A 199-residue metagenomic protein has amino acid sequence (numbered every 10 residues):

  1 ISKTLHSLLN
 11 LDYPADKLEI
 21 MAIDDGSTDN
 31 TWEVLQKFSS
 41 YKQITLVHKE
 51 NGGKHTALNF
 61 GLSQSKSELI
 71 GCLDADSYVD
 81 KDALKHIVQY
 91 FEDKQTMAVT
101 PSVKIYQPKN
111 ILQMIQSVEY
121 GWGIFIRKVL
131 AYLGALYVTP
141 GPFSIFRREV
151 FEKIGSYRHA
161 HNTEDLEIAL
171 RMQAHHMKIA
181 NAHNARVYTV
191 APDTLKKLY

Functional and structural regions predicted by a protein language model:
S2, D29-K37, L58, D82: Acidic helix N-cap motif at the loop->helix transition within catalytic regions of sugar-transfer enzymes
H6-K17: Short, acidic, metal-binding catalytic loop of nucleotide-sugar glycosyltransferases
D24-E33, E50-G52: A conserved acidic beta->alpha catalytic loop
S39, H55-A57, S67-E68, K81-N162 (+1 more regions): Long helical/loop segments within the catalytic core of UDP-sugar-dependent glycosyltransferases, especially the large
H48-K54, Y78, H159, D193: Short, acidic/glycine-rich phosphate-metal binding loop used to engage nucleotide
A160, A169-V187: Catalytic donor-sugar/metal-binding loop of nucleotide-sugar-dependent glycosyltransferases
H183-L198: Active-site donor/metal-binding and catalytic loop motifs of nucleotide-sugar-dependent glycosylation enzymes
